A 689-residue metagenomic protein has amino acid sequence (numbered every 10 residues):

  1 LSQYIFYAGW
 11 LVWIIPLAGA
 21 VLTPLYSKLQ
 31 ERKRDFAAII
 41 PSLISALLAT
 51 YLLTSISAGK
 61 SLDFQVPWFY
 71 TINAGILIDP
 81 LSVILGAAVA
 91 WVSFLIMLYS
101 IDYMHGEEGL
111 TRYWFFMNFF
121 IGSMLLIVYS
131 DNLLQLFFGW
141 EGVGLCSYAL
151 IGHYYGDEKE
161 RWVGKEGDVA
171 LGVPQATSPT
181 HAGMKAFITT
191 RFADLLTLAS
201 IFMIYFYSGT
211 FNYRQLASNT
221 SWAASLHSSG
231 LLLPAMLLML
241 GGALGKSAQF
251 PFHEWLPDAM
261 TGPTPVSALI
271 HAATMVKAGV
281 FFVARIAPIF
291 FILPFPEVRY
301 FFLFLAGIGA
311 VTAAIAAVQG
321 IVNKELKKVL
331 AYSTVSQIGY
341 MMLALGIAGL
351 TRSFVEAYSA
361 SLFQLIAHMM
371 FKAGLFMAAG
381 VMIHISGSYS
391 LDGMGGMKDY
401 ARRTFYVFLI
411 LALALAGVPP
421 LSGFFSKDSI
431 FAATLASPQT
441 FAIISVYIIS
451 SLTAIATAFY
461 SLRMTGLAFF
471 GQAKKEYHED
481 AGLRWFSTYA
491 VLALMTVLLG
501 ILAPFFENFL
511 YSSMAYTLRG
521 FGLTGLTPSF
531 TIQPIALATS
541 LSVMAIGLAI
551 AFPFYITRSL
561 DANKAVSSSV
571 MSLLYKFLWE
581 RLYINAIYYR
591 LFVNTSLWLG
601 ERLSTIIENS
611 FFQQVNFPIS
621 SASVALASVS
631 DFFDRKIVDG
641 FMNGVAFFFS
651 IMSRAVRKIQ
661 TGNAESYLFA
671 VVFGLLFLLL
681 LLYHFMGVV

Functional and structural regions predicted by a protein language model:
L1-L11, A20-F115, G209-L226, R285-A287 (+5 more regions): Transmembrane helix-loop-helix hairpins at membrane boundaries of multipass inner-membrane proteins
V12-K28, L244, A248, A313: N-terminal signal-anchor/start-transfer transmembrane helix
L17-V21, S42-L53, S93-F94, I201 (+2 more regions): Hydrophobic core of alpha-helical transmembrane segments in multi-pass integral membrane proteins
I40-L53, A193-M203, F408-A416, T488-E507 (+1 more regions): Hydrophobic alpha-helical membrane-insertion segments
S61-T71, N212-S225, S429-S437, F505-I532 (+1 more regions): Membrane-interfacial helical/loop segments at transmembrane boundaries in membrane proteins
G75-A90, S229-A243, V446-A454, L526-A549: Hydrophobic alpha-helical transmembrane segments
L95-R112, M117-L136, L145-A481, I501: Hydrophobic transmembrane alpha-helices and their helix-loop junctions in integral membrane proteins
F506-T539, I556-V689: Aromatic-capped, Gly/Pro-kinked transmembrane alpha-helices
